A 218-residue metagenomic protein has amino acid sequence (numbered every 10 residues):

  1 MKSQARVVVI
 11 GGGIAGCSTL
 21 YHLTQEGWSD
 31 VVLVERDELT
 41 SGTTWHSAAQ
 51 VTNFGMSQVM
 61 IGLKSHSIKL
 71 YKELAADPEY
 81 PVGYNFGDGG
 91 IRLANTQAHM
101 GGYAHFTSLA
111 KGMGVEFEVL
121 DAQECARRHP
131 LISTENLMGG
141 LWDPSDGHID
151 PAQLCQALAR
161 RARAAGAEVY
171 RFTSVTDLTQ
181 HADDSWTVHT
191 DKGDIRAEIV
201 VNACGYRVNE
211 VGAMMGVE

Functional and structural regions predicted by a protein language model:
K2-A15, V32: Beta1/beta-strand and adjacent pyrophosphate-binding region of the FAD-binding site in flavoprotein oxidoreductases
A15, L39, R207: Conserved Rossmann-like nucleotide-cofactor binding loop
L20, T24-Q25, R161: Gly/Ala-rich phosphate-binding loop of Rossmann-like dinucleotide-binding domains, activating on the conserved
T24-T44: Glycine-rich FAD pyrophosphate-binding loop
E35, D121-A122, R171-T173: Short loop/edge segments at beta-strand edges and connector loops that shape dinucleotide/nucleotide cofactor-binding
A48-R128: Dinucleotide-binding Rossmann-like beta1-alpha1 core, especially the glycine-rich loop that anchors the ADP
L141-I199, A203, R207-E210: Helical element adjacent to the flavin cofactor pocket in flavoenzyme catalytic cores
E210-E218: Glycine-rich beta-alpha-beta "Rossmann" dinucleotide-binding loop(s) and their flanking helix/strand
